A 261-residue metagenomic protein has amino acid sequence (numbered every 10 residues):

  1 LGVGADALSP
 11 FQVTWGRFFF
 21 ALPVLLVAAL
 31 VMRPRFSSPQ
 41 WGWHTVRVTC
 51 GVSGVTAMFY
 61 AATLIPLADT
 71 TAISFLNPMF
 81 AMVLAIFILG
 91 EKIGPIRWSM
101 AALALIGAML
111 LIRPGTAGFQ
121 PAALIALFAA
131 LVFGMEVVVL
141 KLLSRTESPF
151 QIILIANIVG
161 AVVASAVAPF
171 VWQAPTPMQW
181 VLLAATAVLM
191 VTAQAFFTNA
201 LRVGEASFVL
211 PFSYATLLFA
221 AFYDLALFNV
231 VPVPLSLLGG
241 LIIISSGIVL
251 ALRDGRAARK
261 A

Functional and structural regions predicted by a protein language model:
L1-P10, L25, T116-P175, L182-L183 (+1 more regions): Transmembrane alpha-helical segments that form core, pore/gating elements of small-molecule transporters/exporters
G4, V13, R17, A61 (+9 more regions): Hydrophobic/aromatic residues within transmembrane alpha-helices of multi-pass small-molecule transporters
A7-S53, V132-M135, I155-F170, S245: Transmembrane alpha-helices of multi-pass small-molecule transport proteins
G16, T71-L76, L143-V159, Q194-L225: Helix-helix packing/entry segments at the starts of transmembrane helices
L26, V48-T56, P78-V83, A108 (+6 more regions): Hydrophobic/small/kink-forming positions within alpha-helical transmembrane segments of polytopic membrane proteins
A29-F59, P121-A129, A174-T192: Loop-to-transmembrane-helix transition segments
R33, P78-S99, V171, L218-L237: C-terminal transmembrane-helix exit sites in multi-pass transporters
I96-R113, F133, L235-D254: Hydrophobic transmembrane alpha-helices of multi-pass small-molecule transport proteins
